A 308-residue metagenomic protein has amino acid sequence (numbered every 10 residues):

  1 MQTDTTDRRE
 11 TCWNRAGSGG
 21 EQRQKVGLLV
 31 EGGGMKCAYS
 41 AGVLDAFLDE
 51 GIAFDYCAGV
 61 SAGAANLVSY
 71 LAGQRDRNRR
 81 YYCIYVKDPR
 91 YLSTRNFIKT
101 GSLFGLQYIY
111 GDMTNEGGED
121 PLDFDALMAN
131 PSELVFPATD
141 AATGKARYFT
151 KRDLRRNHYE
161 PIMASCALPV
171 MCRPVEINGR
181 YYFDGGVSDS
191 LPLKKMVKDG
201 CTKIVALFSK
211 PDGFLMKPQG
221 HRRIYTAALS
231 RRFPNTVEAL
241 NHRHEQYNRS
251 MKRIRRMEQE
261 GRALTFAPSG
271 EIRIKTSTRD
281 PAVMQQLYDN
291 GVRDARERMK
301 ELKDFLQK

Functional and structural regions predicted by a protein language model:
M1-V60, V68-K308: Patatin-like phospholipase
